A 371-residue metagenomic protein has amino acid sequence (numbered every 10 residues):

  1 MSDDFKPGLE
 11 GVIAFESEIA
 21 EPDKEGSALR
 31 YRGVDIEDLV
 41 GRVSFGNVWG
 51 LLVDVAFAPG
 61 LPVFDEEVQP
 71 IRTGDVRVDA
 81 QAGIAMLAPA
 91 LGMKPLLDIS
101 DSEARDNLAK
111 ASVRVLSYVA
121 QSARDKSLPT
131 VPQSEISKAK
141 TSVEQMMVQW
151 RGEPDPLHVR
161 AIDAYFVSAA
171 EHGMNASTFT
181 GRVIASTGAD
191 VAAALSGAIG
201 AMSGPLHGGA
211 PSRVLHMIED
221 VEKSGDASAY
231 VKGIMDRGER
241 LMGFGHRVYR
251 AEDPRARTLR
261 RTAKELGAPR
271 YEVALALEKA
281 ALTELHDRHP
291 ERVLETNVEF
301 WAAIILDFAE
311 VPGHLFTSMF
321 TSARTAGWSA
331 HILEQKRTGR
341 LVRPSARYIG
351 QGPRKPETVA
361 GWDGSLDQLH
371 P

Functional and structural regions predicted by a protein language model:
M1-P371: Hydrophobic alpha-helical bundle cores within soluble ligand-binding/oligomerization subdomains
